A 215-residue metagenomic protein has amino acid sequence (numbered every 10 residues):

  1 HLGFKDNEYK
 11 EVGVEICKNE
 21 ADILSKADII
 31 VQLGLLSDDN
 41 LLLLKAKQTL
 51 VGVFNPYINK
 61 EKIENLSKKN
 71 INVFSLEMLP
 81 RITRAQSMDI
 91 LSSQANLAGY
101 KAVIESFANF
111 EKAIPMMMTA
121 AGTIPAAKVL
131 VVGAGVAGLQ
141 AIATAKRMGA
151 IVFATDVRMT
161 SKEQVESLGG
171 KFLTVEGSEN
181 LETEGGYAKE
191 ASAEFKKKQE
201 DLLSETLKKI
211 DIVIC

Functional and structural regions predicted by a protein language model:
H1-F4, P115-T206: Glycine-rich phosphate/diphosphate-binding loop of Rossmann-like nucleotide-binding domains
H1-N65, K69: An N-terminal-biased, well-structured beta-alpha scaffold segment characteristic of Rossmann-like dinucleotide-binding
D6, L41, I63, V103 (+2 more regions): Generic hydrophobic/aromatic pocket-lining and core-packing "Φ" positions
E11-D28, L35-L36, T183-V213: A structured beta-alpha segment of the ubiquitous adenosine-cofactor-binding alpha/beta core
I16, L50, V73-F74, V152 (+1 more regions): Hydrophobic beta-strand scaffold residues
L35, L97, G135-V136: Residue-level detector of alpha-helix initiation sites
D38, L42-K128: Glycine/serine-rich phosphate-binding loop and adjoining beta1-alpha1 elements at the start of nucleotide-handling
